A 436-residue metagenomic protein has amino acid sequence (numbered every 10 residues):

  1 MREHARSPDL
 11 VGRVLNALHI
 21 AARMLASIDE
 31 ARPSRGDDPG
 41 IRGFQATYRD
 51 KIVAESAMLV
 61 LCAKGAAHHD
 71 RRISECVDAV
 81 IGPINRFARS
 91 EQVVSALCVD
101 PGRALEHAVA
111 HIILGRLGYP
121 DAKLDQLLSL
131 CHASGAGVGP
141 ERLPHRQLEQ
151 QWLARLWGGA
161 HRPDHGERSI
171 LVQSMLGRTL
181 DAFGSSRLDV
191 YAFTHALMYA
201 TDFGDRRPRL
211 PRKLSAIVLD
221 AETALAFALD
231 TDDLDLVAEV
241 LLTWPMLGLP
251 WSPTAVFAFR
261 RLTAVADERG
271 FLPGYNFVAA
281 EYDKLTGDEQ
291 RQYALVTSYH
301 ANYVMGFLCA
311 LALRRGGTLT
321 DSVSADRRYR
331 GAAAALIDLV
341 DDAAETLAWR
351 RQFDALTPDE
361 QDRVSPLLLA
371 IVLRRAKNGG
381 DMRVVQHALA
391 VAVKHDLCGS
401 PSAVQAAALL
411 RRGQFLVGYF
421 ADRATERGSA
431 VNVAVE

Functional and structural regions predicted by a protein language model:
M1-A66, L130, G135, S174 (+1 more regions): Terminal, non-catalytic domain-edge segments
D29-R116: An N-terminal, globular interaction/scaffold subdomain
G40, I81, L105-H107, H111 (+6 more regions): Compact integral membrane and secretory-pathway proteins
Q45-R49, V237-L241, P245: Extracellular glycan-recognition/adhesion modules and their associated mucin-like linkers
L59, A110-I113, L153, Y199 (+4 more regions): Core register positions within helices of long alpha-helical scaffolds
N85-D235, L247, V256-T263: Eukaryote-skewed repeat-based solenoidal scaffolds used as protein-protein interaction platforms, primarily
T231-L242, V296-V304: Amphipathic alpha-helical protein-interaction segments enriched in hydrophobic
